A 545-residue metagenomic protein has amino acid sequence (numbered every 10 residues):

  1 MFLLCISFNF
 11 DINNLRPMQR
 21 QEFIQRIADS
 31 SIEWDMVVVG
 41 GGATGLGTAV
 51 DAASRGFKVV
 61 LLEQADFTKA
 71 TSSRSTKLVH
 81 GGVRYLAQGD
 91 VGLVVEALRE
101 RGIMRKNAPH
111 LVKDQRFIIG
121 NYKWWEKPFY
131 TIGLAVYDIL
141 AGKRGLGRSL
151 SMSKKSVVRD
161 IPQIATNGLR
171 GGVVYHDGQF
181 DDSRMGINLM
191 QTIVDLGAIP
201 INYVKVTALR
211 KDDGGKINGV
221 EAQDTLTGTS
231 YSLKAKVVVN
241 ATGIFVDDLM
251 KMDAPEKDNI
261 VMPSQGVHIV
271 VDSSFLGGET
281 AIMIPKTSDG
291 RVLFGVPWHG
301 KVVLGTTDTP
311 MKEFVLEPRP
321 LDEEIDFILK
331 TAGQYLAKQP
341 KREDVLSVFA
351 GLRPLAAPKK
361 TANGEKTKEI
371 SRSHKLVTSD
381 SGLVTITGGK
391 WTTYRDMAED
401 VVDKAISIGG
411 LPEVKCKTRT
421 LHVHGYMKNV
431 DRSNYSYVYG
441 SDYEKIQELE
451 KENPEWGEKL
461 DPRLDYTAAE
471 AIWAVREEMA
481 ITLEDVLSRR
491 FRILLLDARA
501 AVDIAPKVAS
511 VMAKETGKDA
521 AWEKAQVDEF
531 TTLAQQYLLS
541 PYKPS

Functional and structural regions predicted by a protein language model:
F2-M36, D51-R55: Extreme N-terminal leader/targeting segments of oxidoreductases
P17, D29, E33, V37 (+12 more regions): C-terminal accessory subdomains/tails of enzymes that are appended
I32-W34, G228-V237: Core beta-strand elements of the Rossmann-like FAD/NAD(P) dinucleotide-binding domain in flavoenzyme oxidoreductases
V39, L233-G243: Short hydrophobic core segments
G45: N-terminal Rossmann-fold NAD(P) dinucleotide-binding loop
S54-S73: Glycine-rich FAD pyrophosphate-binding loop
K77-D160, L293, V430-R432: Dinucleotide-binding Rossmann-like beta1-alpha1 core, especially the glycine-rich loop that anchors the ADP
N202-N218: A conserved short coil-to-beta-strand element within the FAD-binding core of flavoproteins
